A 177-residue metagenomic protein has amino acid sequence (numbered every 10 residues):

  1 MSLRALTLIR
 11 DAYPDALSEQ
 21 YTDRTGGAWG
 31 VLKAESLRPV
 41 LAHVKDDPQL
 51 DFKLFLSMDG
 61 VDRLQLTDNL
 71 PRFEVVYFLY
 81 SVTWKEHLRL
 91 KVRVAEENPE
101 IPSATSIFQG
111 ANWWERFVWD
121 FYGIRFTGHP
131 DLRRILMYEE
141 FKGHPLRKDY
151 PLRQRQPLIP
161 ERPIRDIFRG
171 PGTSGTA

Functional and structural regions predicted by a protein language model:
M1-A177: Terminal low-complexity/charged segments
